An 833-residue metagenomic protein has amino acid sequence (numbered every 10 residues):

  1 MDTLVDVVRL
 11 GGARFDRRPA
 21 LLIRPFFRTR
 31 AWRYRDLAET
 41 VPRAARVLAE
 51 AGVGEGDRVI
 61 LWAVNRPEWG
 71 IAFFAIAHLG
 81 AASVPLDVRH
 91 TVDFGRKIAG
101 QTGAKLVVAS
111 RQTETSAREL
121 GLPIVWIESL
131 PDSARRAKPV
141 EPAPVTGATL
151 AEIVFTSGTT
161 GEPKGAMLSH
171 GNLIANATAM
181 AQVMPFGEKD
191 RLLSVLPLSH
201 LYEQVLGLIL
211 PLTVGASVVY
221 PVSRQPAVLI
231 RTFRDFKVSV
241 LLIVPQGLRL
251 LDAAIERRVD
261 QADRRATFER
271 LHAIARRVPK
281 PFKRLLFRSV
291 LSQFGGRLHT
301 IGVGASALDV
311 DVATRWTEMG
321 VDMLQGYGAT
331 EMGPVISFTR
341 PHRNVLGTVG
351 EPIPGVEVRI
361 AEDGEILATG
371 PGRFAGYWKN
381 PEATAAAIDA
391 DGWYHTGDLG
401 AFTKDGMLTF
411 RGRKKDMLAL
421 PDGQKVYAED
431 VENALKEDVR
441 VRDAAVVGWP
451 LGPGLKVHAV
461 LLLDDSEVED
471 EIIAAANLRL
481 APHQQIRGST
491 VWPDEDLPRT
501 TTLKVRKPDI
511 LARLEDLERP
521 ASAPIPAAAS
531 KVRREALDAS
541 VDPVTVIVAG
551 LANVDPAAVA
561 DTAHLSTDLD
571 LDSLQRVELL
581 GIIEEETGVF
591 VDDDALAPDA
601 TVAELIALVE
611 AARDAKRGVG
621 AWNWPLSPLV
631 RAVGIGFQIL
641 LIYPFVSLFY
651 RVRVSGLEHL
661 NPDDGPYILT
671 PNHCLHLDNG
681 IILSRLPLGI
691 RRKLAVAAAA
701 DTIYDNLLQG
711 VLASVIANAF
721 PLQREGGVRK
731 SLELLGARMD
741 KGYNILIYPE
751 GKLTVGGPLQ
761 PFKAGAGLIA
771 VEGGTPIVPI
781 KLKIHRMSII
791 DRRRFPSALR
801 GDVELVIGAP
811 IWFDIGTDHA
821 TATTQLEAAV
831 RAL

Functional and structural regions predicted by a protein language model:
R17-P19, K138-F155, E162, P185-R191: Conserved pre-ATP/AMP-binding loop-to-beta segment of ANL
L21-G52, D57-R66, G70-F74, T91-R96 (+1 more regions): Conserved AMP-binding/adenylate-forming core of the ANL superfamily
A31-R35, A151-A177: Conserved AMP-binding A3 loop
R46, V88-E119, D132-R136, N176-L193 (+1 more regions): Conserved ATP-dependent adenylate/AMP-binding module captured primarily in the ANL superfamily
V107, I360, G370, A375-G376 (+1 more regions): AMP-binding/adenylate-forming catalytic core of the ANL superfamily
I174-R191, L198-R284, R288, R297: Conserved AMP-binding/adenylation subdomain of ANL enzymes
A445-G448, N477-V532: Conserved C-terminal "lid"/linker of ANL adenylate-forming enzymes
G656, R692, L708-V711, D740-N744 (+1 more regions): A cross-family acyltransferase "interaction/gating" segment
